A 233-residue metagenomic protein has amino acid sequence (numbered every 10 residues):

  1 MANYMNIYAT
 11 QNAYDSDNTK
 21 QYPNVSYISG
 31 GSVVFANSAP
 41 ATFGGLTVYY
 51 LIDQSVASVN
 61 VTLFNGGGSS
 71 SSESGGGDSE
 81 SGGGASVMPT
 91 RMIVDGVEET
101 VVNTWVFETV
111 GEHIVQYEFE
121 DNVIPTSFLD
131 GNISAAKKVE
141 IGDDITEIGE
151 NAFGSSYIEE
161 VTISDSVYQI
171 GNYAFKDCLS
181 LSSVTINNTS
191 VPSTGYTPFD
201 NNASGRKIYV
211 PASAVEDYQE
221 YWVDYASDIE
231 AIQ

Functional and structural regions predicted by a protein language model:
M1-L46: Enriched but not universal
G30, A36-S86, E120-E147: Extracellular ectodomain segments of secreted/surface proteins
V87-V94: Short, surface-exposed beta-strand/strand-loop-strand elements in extracellular ectodomains
V94-D95, E112-D121, I133-E147, S156-Q169 (+3 more regions): Structural signature of tandem-repeat unit edges
D95-V106: Short, solvent-exposed S/T- and G/P-enriched segments that are highly enriched in secreted/extracellular and lumenal
E108-V110: Surface-exposed coil/turn segments at beta-strand junctions on protein surfaces, enriched
G149-A152, G171-K176, Y196-P198: Consensus positions within tandem repeat domains that build extended binding/scaffold surfaces
T197-N201, V223: A structural signal for leucine-rich repeat
